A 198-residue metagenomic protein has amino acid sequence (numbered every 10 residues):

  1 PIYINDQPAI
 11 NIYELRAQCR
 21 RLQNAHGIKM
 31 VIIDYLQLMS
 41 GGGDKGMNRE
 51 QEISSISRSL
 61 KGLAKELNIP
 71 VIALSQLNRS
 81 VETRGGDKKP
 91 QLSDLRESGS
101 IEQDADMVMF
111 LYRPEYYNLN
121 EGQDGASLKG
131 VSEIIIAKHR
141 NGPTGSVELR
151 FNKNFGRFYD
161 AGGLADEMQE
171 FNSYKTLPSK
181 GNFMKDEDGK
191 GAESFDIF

Functional and structural regions predicted by a protein language model:
P1, S40-G43, Y159: Short small-residue beta-strand/loop micro-motif enriched in glycine and branched aliphatics
Y3, N11-I28, R58-L67, S80-F198: C-terminal regions of RecA-like/P-loop NTPase motor modules
D6: Glycine-rich phosphate-binding loop used to anchor ATP phosphates in small-molecule kinases, encompassing both
I28-A73: Helical hairpin unit composed of two closely spaced alpha helices linked by a short loop
Y35-L36, Q76-L77, R113-P114: Short, ordered loop/turn segments at secondary-structure junctions
L38-S40, N78-E82: Short, active-site-adjacent cap segments at secondary-structure transitions
